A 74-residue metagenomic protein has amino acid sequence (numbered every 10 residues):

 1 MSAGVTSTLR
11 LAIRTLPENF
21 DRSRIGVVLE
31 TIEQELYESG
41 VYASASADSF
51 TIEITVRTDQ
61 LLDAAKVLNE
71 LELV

Functional and structural regions predicted by a protein language model:
M1-S23: Short glycine-/aliphatic-rich beta-strand segments at the starts of folded cytosolic domains
R10, E53-T55: Beta-strand secondary-structure signal
L11, Y42-A45, L71-V74: Conserved short beta-strand edge segments in small beta-sheet-based binding/regulatory domains
E18-Y42: Short amphipathic alpha-helix segments
V28-I32, D63-L73: Short amphipathic alpha-helices in soluble, non-transmembrane regions that often serve as interface/regulatory elements
S46-T51: Short Gly/Ser/Thr- and Asp/Glu-enriched loop/turn motifs at secondary-structure junctions
T55-D63: Helix N-cap motif at beta-to-alpha junctions
